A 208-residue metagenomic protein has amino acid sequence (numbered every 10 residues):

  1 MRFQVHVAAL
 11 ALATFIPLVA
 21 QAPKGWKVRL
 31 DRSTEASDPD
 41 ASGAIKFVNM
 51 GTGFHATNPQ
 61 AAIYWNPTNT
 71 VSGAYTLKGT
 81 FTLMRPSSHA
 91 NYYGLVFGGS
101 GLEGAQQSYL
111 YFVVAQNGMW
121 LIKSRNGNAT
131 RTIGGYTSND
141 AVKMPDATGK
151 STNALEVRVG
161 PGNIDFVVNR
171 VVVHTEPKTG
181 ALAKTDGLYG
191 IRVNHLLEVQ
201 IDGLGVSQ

Functional and structural regions predicted by a protein language model:
M1-A8: Bacterial N-terminal signal peptides that target proteins for export
A8-P17: Bacterial N-terminal signal peptides
Q21-L77, M84-S87: Low-complexity, Ser/Thr/Pro/Gly-rich disordered linker/stalk regions
A61-N128: Secretory/extracellular carbohydrate-interaction modules and structurally similar beta-sandwich "look-alikes"
T76-T82, V96, A154-G160, V167 (+3 more regions): Residues within well-ordered beta-strands of beta-sheet-rich folds
A129-A154: Short, aromatic/His-centered strand-loop micro-motif at the edge of beta-sheets
T148-P177: Carbohydrate-binding surfaces in secreted/extracellular proteins
E176-D202: Flexible glycan-contacting loops in extracellular carbohydrate-active proteins
